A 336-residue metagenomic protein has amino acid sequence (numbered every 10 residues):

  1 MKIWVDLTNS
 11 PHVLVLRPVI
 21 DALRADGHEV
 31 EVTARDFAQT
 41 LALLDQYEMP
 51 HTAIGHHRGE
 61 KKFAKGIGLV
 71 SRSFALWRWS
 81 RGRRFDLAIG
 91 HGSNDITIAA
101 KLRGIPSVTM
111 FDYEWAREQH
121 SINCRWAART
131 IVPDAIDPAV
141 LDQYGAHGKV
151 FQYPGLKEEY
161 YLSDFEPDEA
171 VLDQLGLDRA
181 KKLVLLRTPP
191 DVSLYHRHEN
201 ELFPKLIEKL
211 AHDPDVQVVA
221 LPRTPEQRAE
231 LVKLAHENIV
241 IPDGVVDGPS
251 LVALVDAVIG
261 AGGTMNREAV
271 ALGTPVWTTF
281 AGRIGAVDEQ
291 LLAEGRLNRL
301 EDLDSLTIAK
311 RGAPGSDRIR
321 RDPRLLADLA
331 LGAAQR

Functional and structural regions predicted by a protein language model:
M1-T33: N-terminal subdomain of nucleotide-sugar transferases
R24-G68: Conserved nucleotide-sugar phosphate-binding/catalytic loop shared by glycosyltransferases and other
Y47-E60, L102, I207-P242: Catalytic donor nucleotide-activated moiety binding site of glycosyltransferases and closely related
R72-W79, P225-M265: Donor nucleotide-activated moiety binding/catalytic core segment of transferases that use nucleotide-activated donors
A88-A99, T109-M110, L251-D288: A donor-sugar binding/catalytic signature common to diverse glycosyltransferases and related nucleotide-sugar
V108-M110, H120-V132, V252: A conserved, positively charged/aromatic
I131-E199: A nucleotide-sugar donor-handling region in carbohydrate enzymes
H147-L177, E294-R336: Leloir-type glycosyltransferase catalytic cores
